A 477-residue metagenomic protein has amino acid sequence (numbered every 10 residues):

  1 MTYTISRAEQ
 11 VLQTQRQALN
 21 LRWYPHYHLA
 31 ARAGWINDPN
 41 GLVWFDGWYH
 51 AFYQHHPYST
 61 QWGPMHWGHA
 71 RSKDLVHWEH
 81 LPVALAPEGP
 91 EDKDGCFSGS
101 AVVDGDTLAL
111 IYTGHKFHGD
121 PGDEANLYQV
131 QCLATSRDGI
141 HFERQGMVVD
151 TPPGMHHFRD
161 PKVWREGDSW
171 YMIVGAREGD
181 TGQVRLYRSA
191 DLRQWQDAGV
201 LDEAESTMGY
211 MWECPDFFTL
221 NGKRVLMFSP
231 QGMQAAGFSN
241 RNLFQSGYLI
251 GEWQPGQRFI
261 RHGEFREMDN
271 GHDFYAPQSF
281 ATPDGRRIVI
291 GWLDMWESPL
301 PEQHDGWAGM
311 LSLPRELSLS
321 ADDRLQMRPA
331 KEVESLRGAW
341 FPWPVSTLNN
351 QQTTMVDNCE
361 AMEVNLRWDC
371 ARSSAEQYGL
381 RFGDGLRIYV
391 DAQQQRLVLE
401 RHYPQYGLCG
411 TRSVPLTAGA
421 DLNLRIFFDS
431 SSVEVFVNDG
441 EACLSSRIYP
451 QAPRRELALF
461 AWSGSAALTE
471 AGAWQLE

Functional and structural regions predicted by a protein language model:
M1-P161, R165-W212, T219-N270, G291-P342 (+3 more regions): Beta-rich carbohydrate-recognition and catalytic domains
E9-Q15, F244-E477: Beta-rich accessory regions
E213-P215, P277: Repeated scaffold domains used in trafficking and secretory/extracellular systems, primarily beta-propellers
